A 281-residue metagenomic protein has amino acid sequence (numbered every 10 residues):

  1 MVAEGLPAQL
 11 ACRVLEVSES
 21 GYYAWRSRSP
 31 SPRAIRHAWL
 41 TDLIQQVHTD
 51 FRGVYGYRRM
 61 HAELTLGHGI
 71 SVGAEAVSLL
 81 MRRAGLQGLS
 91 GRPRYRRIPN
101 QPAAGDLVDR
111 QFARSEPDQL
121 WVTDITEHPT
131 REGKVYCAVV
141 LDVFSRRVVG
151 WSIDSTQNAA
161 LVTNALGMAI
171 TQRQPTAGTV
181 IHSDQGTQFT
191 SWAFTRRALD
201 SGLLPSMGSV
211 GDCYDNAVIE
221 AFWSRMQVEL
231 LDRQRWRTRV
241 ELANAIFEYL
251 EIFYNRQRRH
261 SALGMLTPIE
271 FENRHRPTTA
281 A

Functional and structural regions predicted by a protein language model:
M1-A281: Charged DNA-binding/catalytic regions of mobile-element recombinases
